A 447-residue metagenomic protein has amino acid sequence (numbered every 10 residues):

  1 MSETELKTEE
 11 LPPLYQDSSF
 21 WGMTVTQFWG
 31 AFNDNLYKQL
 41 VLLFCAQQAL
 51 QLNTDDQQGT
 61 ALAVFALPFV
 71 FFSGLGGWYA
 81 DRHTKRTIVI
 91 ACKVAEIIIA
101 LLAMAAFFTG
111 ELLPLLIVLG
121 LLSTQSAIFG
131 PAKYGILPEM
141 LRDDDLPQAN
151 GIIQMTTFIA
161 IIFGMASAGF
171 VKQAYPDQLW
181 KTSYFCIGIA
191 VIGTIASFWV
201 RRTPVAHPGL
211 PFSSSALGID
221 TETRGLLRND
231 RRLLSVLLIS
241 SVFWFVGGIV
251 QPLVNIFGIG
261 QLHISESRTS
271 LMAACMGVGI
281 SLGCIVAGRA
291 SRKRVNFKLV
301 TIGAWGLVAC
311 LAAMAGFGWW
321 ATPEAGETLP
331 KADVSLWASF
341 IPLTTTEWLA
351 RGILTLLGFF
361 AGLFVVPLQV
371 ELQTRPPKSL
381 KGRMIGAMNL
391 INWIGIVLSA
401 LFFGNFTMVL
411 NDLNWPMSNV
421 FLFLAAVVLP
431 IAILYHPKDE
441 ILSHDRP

Functional and structural regions predicted by a protein language model:
S2-W21, T203-I239, Q261, A332-L343: Juxtamembrane intracellular "pre-TM" segments in multi-pass secondary transporters
W21-K38, L62-I99, P114-Q173, S235 (+7 more regions): Substrate-agnostic recognition of the 12-TM MFS/MFS-like secondary transporter fold
Q39-Q51, M104-T109, I161-I189, G260-Q261 (+2 more regions): Transmembrane alpha-helix termini and helix-breaking/packing motifs in multi-pass membrane transporters
Q51-A66, K181, G260-G277, W348-L349: Loop-to-transmembrane helix entry
F65, A95-A103, L122, I189-G193 (+2 more regions): MFS 12-TM fold signature
V94-G110, W305-L343: C-terminal ends and interior cores of transmembrane alpha-helices in multi-pass membrane transporters/permeases
L112-L119, S123, Q148-G209, A274 (+2 more regions): Hydrophobic alpha-helical transmembrane segments
G135, E139, C186-S213, G318-T322 (+1 more regions): Helix-loop junctions on the cytosolic side of multi-pass membrane transporters, especially the intracellular loop
